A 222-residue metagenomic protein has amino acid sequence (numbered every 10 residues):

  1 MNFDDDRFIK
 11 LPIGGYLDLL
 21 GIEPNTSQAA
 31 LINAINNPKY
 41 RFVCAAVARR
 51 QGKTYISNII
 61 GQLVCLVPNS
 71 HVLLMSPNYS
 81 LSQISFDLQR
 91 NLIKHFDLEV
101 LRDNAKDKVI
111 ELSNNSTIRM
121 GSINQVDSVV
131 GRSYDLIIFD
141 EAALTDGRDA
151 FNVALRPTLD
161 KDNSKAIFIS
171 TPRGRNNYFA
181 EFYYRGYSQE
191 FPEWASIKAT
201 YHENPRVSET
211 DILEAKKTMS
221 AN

Functional and structural regions predicted by a protein language model:
M1-N222: Phosphate/NTP-binding elements of NTP-utilizing enzymes
